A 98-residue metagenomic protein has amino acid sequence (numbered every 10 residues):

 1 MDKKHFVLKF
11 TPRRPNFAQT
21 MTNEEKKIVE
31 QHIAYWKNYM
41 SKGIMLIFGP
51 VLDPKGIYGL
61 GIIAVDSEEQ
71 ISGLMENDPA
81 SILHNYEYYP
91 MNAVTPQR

Functional and structural regions predicted by a protein language model:
M1-R98: Conserved, structured core segments of small domains
